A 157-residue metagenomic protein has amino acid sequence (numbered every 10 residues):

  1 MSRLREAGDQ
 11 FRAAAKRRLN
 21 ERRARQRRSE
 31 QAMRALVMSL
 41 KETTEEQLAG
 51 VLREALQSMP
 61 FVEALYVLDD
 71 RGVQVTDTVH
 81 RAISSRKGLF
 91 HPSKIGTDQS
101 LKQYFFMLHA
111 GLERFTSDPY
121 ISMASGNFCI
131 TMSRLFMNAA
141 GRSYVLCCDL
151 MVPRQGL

Functional and structural regions predicted by a protein language model:
M1-T76: Intrinsically disordered, low-complexity terminal regulatory regions
A14, T43, Q47, L65-Y66 (+6 more regions): Generic marker of "main functional regions" within proteins
R25, S29, S58-F61, D77-R81 (+4 more regions): Short alpha-helical interface elements
A35-L40, E46-Q47, G88-L89, Q103-M107 (+1 more regions): N-terminal start-of-chain detector that recognizes signal peptides and the immediate post-cleavage beginning
G50, E54, R86, S93 (+1 more regions): Short, surface-exposed, charged/polar-biased interaction segments
E63-A110: Extracellular/periplasmic ligand-sensing ectodomains of membrane signal-transduction proteins
P92-L157: Sensory/regulatory domains in signal-transduction proteins
